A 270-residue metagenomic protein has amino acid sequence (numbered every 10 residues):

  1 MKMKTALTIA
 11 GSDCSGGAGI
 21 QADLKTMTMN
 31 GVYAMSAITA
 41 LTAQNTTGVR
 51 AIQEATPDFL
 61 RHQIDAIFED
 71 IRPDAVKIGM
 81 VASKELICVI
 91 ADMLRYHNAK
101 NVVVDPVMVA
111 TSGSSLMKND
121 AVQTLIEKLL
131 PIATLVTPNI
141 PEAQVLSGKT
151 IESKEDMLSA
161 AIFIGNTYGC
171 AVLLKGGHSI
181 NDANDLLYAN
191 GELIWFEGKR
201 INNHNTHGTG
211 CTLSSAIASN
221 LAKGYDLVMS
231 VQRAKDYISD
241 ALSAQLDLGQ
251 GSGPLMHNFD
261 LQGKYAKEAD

Functional and structural regions predicted by a protein language model:
K2-T8, T28-V104, M108-T111: Conserved N-terminal subdomain of the carbohydrate kinase-like
I9-S15, I194-H207: Short pre-catalytic strand/loop immediately N-terminal to key active-site residues, enriched for Gly-Thr
G16-V32: N-terminal basic/disordered segments at the start of proteins
Q21, Q144-V145, N203-L227: Short, small-residue alpha-helix embedded
G31-M35, I194, N220-A234: Phosphate-handling active-site elements
E54, V228-D270: Charged C-terminal helix
C88-Y96, C170, E192, V228: Nucleotide and nucleotide-moiety/phosphate-recognizing core
N119-L193: Conserved phosphate/ATP/ADP-binding segment of small-molecule kinases
